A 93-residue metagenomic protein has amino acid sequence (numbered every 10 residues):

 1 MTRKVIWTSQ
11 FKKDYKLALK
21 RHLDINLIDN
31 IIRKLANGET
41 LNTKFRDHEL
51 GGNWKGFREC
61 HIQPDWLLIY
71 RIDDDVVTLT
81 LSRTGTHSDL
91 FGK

Functional and structural regions predicted by a protein language model:
T2-K4, Q10-K16, K20-N26, N30 (+3 more regions): Enriched for short, Lys/Arg-rich terminal
V5-I6, F45: A broad, structural micro-motif
K34-H61: A short, surface-exposed loop/turn module that caps and links secondary-structure elements
